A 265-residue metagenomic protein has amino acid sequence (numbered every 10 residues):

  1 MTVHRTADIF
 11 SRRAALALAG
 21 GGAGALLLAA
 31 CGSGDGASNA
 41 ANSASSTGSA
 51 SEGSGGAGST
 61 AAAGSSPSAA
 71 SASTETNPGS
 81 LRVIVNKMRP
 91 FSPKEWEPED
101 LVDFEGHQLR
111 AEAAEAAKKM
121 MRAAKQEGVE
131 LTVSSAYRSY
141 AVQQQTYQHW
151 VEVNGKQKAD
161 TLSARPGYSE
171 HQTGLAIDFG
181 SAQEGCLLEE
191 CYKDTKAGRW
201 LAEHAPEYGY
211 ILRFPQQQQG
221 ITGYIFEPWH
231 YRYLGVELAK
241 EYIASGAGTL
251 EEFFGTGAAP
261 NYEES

Functional and structural regions predicted by a protein language model:
T2-A136, Y140-S265: Extracytoplasmic cell-surface/polysaccharide-interacting catalytic and binding patches
